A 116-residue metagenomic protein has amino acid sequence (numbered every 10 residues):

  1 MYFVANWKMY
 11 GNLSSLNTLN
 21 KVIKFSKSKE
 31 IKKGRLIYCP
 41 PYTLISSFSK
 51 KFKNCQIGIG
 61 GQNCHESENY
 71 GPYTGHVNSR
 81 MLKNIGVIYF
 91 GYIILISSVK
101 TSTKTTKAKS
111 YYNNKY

Functional and structural regions predicted by a protein language model:
M1-V77, N84: Conserved N-terminal beta1-alpha1 strand-loop-helix module at the mouth
Y2-N6, I31, K83-V87, L95-Y116: Expand to "…catalyze enediolate/carbanion chemistry for C-C bond making/breaking, isomerization, decarboxylation
N63, I93-L95: Short beta->alpha connector loops at strand-helix junctions that form conserved, small/polar/Pro-enriched
V77-N78, K109: Conserved sugar-transfer catalytic core signal across GT-A, GT-B, and GT-C glycosyltransferases
F90: Binding-cleft/active-site segments that stabilize strongly anionic ligands or cofactors
